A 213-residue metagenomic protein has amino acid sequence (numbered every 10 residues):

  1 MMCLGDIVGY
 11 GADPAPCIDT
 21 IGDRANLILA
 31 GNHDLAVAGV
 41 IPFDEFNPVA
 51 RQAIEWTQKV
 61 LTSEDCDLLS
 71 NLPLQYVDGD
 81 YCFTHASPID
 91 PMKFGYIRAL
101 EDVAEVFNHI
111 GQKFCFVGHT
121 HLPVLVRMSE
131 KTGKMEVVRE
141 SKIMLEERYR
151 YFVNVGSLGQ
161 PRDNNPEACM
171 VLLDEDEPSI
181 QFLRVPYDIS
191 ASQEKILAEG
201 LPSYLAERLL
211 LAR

Functional and structural regions predicted by a protein language model:
M1-C66: Core catalytic region of metal-dependent phosphoesterases/phosphodiesterases, especially metallo-beta-lactamase-like
M1-D6, L27-N32, T84, F114-H119 (+1 more regions): Active-site neighborhood of phospho(di)ester-bond hydrolases with catalytic His/Asp-centered motifs
G9-G11, H33-A38, I89-P91, F116-M128 (+1 more regions): Active-site environment of divalent metal-dependent phosphoester hydrolases
P16-D19, P42-E45, I97-R98, S129-T132 (+1 more regions): Short, glycine/charged-enriched secondary-structure capping and boundary segments
R24-A25, L72, Q112, Y149: Short, well-ordered alpha-helix to beta-strand connector turns
V40-I41, F94, V126-S129, Q193-K195: Short, well-ordered secondary-structure micro-motifs
V60-M128, R213: His/acidic metal-ligating clusters that form di-metal
E130-R213: Acidic, His/Gly-rich catalytic cores of divalent-metal-dependent hydrolytic chemistry
